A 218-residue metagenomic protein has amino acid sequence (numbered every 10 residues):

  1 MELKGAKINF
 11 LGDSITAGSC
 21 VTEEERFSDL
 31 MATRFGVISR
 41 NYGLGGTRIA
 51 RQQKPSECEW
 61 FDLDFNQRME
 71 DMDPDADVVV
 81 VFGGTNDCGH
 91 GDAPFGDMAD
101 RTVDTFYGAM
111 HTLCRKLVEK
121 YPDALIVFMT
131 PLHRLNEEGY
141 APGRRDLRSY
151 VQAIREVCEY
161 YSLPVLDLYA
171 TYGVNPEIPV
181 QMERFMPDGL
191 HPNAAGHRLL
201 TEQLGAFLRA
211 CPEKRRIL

Functional and structural regions predicted by a protein language model:
E2, K7-N9, I15-G108: Conserved SGNH/GDSL esterase-like catalytic core that processes O-acyl groups on lipids and polysaccharides
G12-D13, N193: Conserved G/P- and acidic residue-centered "switch" motifs that form tight phosphate/ATP-binding loops in soluble
S14-G18, R48, H133-N136, A141: Short histidine/acidic/glycine/proline-rich micro-motifs that form metal- and phosphate-coordinating active-site loops
F61-L218: Alpha-helical cap/lid subdomain in secreted, periplasmic, or secretory-pathway luminal O-acyl-processing enzymes
